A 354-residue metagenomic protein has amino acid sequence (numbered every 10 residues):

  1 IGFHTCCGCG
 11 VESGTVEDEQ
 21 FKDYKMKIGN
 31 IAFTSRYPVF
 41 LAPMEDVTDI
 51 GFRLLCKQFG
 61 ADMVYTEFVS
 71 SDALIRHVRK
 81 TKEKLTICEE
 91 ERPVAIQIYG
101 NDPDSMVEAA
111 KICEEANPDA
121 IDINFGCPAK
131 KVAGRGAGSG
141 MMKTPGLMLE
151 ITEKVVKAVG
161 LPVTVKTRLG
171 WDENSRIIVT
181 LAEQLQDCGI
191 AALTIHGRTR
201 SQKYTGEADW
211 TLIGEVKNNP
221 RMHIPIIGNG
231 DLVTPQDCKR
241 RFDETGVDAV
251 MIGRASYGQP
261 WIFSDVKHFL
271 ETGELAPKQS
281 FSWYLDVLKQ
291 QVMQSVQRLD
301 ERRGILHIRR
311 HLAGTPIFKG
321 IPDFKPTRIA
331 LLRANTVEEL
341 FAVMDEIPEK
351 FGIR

Functional and structural regions predicted by a protein language model:
G2, G8-G10, G14: Residue-identity detector for glycine
C9, F21-F40, E45, I50-G51 (+7 more regions): Alpha/beta catalytic cores of nucleotide-metabolism and tRNA/nucleoside-modifying enzymes
F21-G29, M44-D119: Glycine-rich, positively charged N-terminal anion/phosphate-binding segment
V39-A42, V64-T66, V94-I98, I121 (+4 more regions): Hydrophobic faces of well-ordered beta-strands that scaffold small-molecule active sites in alpha/beta enzyme cores
M44-D46, V69-S71, Y99-N101, G126-P128 (+4 more regions): Active-site beta-loop-alpha junctions enriched in small/polar residues
L74-T81, K130-V156, N174-R176, Q202-G214 (+1 more regions): Active-site-adjacent beta->alpha loops and helix N-cap segments on the catalytic face of soluble alpha/beta enzymes
D104-S105, T167-T180: Active-site glycine- and acidic-residue-rich loops that bind and position anionic ligands or nucleotide-like cofactors
